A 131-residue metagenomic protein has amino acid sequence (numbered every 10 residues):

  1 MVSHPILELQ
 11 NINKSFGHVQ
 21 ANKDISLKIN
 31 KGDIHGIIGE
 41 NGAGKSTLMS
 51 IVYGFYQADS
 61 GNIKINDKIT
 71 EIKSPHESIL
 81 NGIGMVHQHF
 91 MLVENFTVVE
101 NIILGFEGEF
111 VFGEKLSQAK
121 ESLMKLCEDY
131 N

Functional and structural regions predicted by a protein language model:
M1-N131: Glycine-rich phosphate-binding loops of nucleotide-dependent enzymes
